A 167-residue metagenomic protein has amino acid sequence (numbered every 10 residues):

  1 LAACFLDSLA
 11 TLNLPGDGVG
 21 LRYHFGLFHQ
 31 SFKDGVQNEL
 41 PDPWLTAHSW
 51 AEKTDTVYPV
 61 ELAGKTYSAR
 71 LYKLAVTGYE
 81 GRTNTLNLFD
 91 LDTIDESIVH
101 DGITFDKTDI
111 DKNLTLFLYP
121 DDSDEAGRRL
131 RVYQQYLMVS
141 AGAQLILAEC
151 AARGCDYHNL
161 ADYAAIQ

Functional and structural regions predicted by a protein language model:
L1-Q167: A conserved ligand/cofactor-binding region detector
